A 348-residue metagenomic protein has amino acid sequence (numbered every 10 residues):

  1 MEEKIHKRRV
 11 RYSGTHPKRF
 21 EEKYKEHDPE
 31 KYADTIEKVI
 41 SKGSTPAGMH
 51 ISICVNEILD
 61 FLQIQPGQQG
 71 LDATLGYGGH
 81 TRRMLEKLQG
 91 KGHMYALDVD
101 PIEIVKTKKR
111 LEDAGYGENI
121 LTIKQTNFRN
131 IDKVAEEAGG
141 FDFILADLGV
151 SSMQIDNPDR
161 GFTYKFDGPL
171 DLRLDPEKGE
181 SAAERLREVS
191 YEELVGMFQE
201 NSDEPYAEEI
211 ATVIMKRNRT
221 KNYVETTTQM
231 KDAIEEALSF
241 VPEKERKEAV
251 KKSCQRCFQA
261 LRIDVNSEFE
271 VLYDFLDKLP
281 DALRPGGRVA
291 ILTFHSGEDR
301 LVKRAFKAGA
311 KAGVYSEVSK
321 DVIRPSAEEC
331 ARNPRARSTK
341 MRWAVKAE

Functional and structural regions predicted by a protein language model:
M1-E348: S-adenosyl-L-methionine-dependent methyltransferase catalytic core, i.e., the SAM/SAH-binding region
